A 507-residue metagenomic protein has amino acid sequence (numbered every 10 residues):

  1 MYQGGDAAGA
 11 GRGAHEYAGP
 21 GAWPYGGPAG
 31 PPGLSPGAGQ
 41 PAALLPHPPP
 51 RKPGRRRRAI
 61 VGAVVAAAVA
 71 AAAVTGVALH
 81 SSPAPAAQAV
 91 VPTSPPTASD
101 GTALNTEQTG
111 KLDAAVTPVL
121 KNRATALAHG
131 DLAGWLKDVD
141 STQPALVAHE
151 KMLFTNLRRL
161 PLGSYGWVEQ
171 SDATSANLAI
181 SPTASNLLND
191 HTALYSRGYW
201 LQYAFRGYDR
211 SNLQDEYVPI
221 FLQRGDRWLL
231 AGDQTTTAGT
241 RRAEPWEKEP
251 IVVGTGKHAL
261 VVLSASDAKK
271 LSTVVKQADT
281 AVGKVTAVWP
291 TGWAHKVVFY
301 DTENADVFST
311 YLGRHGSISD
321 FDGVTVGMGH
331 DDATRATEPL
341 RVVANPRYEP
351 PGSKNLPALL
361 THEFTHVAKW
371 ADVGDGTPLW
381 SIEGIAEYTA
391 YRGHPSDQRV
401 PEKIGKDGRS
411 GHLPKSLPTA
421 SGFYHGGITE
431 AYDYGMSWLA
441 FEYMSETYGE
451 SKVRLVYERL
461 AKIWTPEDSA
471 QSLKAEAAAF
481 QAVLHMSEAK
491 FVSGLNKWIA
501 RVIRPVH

Functional and structural regions predicted by a protein language model:
M1-D6, A18-R55, A68, A73-A86 (+3 more regions): Beta/coil-rich, acidic/histidine-enriched accessory regions frequently appended to metallopeptidases
R57-V64: Short, hydrophobic alpha-helical membrane anchors of single-pass surface/secreted proteins
R58, A84, Q88, P95 (+1 more regions): Short beta-strand edge/turn micro-motifs at domain boundaries
G76-H129: Short, low-complexity N-terminal intrinsically disordered segments enriched in polar/charged residues
L132-S185: Short solvent-exposed beta->alpha transition segments
S181-P182, N186-Y203: A short hydrophobic beta-strand element
T255-P378, A475-E476: Juxtacatalytic substrate-recognition/specificity segment
G329-T334, K354-N355, L359, V373-H507: Acidic/His/Gly-enriched intrinsically disordered linker/tail segments that often contain short helix/coil "MoRF-like"
